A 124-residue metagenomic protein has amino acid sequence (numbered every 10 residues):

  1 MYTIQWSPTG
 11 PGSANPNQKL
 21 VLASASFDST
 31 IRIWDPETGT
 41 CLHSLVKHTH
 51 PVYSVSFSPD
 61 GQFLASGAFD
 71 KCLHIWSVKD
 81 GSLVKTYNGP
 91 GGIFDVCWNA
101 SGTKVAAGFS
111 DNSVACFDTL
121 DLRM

Functional and structural regions predicted by a protein language model:
M1, V46-V52, Y87-I93: WD40/WD-repeat beta-propeller blade N-cap
I4, I31-W34, V55, L73-W76 (+1 more regions): WD40-repeat beta-propellers
Q5-K19, D35, S56-G61, C97-G102: Loop/turn segments within WD40 beta-propeller blades
A25-D28, S66-D70, G108-D111: Conserved strand-to-loop turn within each blade of WD40 beta-propeller repeats
P36-G39, V78-G81, L120: Short loop/turn segments that connect beta-strands within beta-propeller blades
F94-M124: Blade-level signature of beta-propeller repeat domains, shared across WD40, Kelch, NHL, RCC1 and BNR/Asp-box propellers
